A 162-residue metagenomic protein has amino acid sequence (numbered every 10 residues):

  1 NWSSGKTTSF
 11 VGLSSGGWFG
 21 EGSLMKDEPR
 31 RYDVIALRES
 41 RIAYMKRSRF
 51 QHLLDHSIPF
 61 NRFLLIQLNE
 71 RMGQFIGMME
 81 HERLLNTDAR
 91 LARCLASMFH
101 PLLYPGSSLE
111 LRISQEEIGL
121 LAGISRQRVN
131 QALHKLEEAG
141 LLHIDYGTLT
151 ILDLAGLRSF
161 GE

Functional and structural regions predicted by a protein language model:
N1-G5: Cytochrome P450 core scaffold surrounding the K-helix E-X-X-R motif and the conserved "meander" helix-loop region
K6, E28, H143-D145: Short loop/turn segments at connectors of secondary-structure elements within structured domains
S9-G73: Cyclic-nucleotide recognition modules
L37-E39, D55-G123: Polybasic "coupling" helices that flank or enter modular domains
M98-E162: Phosphate-/nucleic-acid-contacting segments
